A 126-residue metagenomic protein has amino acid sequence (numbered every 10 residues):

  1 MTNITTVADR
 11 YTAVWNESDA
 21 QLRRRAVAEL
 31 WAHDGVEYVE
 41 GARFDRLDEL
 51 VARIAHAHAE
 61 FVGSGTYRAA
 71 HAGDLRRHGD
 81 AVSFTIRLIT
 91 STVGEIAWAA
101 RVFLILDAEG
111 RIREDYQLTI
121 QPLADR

Functional and structural regions predicted by a protein language model:
M1-T6, P122-R126: Basic/polar N-terminal segments that are highly enriched at the extreme N-terminus, encompassing both cleavable
T2-H33: Short acidic-aromatic low-complexity motifs
Y11, E37, D115-Q117: Polar/charged side chains located within well-ordered beta-strands of beta-rich proteins
Y11, V27, G35, L50 (+3 more regions): Hydrophobic pocket/interface hotspot
E17-A20, E40, F44, G94: Alpha-helix boundary/capping and short turn/kink residues
R24-D80: A solvent-exposed, acidic/Ser-Thr-rich amphipathic alpha-helical stretch
A55-R126: A beta-strand edge to alpha-helix "cap/lid" segment located at domain peripheries
